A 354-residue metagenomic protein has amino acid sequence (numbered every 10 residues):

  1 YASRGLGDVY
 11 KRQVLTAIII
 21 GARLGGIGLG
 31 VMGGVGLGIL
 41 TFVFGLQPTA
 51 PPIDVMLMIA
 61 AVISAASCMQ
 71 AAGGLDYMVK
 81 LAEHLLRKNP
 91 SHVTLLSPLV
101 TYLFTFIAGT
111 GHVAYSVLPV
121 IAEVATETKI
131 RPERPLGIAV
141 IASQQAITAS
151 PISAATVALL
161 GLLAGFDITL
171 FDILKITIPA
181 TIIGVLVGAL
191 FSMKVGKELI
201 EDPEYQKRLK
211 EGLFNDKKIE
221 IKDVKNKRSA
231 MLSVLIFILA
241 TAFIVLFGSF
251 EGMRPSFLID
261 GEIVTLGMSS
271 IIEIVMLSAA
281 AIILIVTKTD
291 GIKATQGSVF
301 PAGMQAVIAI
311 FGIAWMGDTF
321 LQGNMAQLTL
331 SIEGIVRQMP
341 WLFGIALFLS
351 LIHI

Functional and structural regions predicted by a protein language model:
Y1-L6, Y10, H353: Single conserved hydrophobic/aromatic residue that forms the stacking wall/gate of nucleotide- or nucleobase-binding
S3, K175-T287, G291: Long, contiguous bundles of hydrophobic transmembrane helices that form the permeation core of multi-pass
D8-I19, L24-V43, I53-S64, L232-I244 (+2 more regions): Hydrophobic mid-bilayer segments of alpha-helices in multi-pass membrane transport proteins, especially secondary
T16, I20-A22, M32-T41, L46-I130 (+2 more regions): Membrane-embedded alpha-helical segments and adjacent helix-loop junctions characteristic of multi-pass solute
I63, T101-L118, P132-K197, L351-I352: Alpha-helical transmembrane segments and, especially, the helix-loop junctions at the ends of these helices
P151-L162, S249-F257, M316, F320-N324: Membrane-helix interface motif
G161-L162, P255-V264, T329-I335: Membrane-interfacial helical/loop segments at transmembrane boundaries in membrane proteins
